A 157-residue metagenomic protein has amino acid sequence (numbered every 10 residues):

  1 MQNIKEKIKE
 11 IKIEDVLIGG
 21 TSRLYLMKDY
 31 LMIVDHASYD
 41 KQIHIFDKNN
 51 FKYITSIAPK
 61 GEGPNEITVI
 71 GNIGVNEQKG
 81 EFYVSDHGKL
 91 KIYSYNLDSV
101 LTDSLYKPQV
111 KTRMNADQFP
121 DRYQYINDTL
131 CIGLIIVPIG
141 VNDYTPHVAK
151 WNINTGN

Functional and structural regions predicted by a protein language model:
M1-K7: Blade/loop signatures of beta-propeller domains
K9-I43, I135: Beta-strand-rich domains and repeat architectures in extracellular enzymes and scaffolds, especially beta-propellers
K28-D29, Q78-G80, D128-T129: Short coil/turn segments that connect the beta-strands within blades of beta-propeller domains
I33-A37, V84-G88, I132-N142: Conserved beta-strand positions in repeat-built beta-propeller and related beta-rich domains
Y39-H44, L90-N96, G140-A149: Structural motif
D47-N50, N96-V100, N152-G156: Short loop/turn segments that connect beta-strands within beta-propeller blades
K52-G88, P108-Q118: Blade-loop segments of beta-propeller domains
K89-L90, N96-I139: Asp-box/WD-like beta-propeller blade repeats and closely related beta-sheet repeat scaffolds
